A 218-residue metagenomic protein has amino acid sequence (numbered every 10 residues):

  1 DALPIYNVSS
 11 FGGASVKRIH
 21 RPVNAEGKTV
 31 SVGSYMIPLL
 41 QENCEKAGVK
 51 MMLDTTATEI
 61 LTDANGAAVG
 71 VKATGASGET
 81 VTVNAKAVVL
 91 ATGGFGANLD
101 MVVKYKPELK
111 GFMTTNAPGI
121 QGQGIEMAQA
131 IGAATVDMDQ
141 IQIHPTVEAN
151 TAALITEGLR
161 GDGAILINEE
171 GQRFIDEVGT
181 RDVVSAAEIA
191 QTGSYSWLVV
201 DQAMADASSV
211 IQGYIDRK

Functional and structural regions predicted by a protein language model:
D1-V81, N98-M101, H144: Conserved redox-cofactor binding core of oxidoreductases
K17-G27, M52, T115-A117, L154-G158 (+1 more regions): Short Gly/Pro-enriched turn/cap motifs at secondary-structure boundaries
V30, S34, P38, T115-P118 (+3 more regions): Electropositive phosphate-/nucleotide-binding environments in soluble metabolic enzymes
T58, S77-G78, V88-L90, F95-G96 (+3 more regions): Short, glycine-/Ser/Thr-/acidic-enriched flexible segments
V71, V83-A85, D176-E177: Short capping micro-motif at the N-terminus of alpha-helices
A76-E148, A152-A153: Glycine-rich loop(s) and the adjacent beta-strand/alpha-helix scaffold that form part
Q121, I125-M127, I131-K218: An anion/pyrophosphate-binding glycine-rich loop and adjacent beta-alpha core in soluble alpha-beta enzymes
